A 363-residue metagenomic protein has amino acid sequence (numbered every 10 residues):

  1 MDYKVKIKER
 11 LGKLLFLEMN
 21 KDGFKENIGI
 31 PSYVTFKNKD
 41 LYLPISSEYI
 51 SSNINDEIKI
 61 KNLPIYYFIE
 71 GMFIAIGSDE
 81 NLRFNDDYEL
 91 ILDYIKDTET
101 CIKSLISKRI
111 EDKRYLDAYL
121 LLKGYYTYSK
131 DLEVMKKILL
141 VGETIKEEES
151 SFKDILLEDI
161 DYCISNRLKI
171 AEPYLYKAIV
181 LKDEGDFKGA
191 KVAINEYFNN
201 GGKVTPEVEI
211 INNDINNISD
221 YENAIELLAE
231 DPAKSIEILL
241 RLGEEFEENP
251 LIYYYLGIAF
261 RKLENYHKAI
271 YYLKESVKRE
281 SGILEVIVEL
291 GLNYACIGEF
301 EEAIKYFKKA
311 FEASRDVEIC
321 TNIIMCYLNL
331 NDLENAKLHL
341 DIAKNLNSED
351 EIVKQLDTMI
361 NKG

Functional and structural regions predicted by a protein language model:
E99, L132-E133, A171-E172, T205 (+5 more regions): Helix-start (N-cap) detector for alpha-helical repeat units in TPR-like alpha-solenoids, especially tetratricopeptide
I110, K182, L227-L228, Y254 (+4 more regions): Position-specific recognition of the canonical hydrophobic site in helix A of tetratricopeptide repeat
T127-Y128, S165-N166, N200, E245 (+3 more regions): Structural marker of alpha-solenoid helical repeat scaffolds
K137-I138, Y176, Y255, E289 (+2 more regions): Canonical tetratricopeptide repeat
